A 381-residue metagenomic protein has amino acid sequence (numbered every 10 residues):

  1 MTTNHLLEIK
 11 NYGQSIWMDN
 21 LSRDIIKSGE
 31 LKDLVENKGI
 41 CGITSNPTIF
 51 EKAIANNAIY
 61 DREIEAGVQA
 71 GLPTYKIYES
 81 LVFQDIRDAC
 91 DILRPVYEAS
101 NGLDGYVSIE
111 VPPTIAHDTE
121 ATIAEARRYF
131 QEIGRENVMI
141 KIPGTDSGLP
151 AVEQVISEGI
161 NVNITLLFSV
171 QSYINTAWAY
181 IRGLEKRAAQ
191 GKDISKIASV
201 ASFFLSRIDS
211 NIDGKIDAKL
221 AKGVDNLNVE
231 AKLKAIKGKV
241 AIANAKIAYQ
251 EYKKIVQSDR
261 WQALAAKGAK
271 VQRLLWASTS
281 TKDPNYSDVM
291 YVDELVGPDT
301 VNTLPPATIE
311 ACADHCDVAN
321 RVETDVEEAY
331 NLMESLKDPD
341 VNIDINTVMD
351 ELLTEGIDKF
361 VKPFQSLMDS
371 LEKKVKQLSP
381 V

Functional and structural regions predicted by a protein language model:
M1-G29: N- or domain-start disorder-to-order transition segments that initiate the globular core
S15-W17, C41-T44, D104-S108, N137-K141 (+3 more regions): Structural preference for beta-strand elements that scaffold enzyme active sites
L21-R23, T48, P112-A116, P143-S147 (+3 more regions): Active-site beta-loop-alpha junctions enriched in small/polar residues
I25, D118-A124, I142-I156, S169-Y180: Active-site-adjacent beta->alpha loops and helix N-cap segments on the catalytic face of soluble alpha/beta enzymes
N46, I109, I140, V155 (+2 more regions): Conserved, mostly hydrophobic/aromatic
I49-P150: Active-site beta->alpha loop and helix N-cap motifs at the rims of alpha/beta catalytic domains
N161-A307: Catalytic alpha/beta core domains of metabolic enzymes, predominantly
G268-K376, V381: Flexible, acidic glycine-rich loops studded with aromatic residues
